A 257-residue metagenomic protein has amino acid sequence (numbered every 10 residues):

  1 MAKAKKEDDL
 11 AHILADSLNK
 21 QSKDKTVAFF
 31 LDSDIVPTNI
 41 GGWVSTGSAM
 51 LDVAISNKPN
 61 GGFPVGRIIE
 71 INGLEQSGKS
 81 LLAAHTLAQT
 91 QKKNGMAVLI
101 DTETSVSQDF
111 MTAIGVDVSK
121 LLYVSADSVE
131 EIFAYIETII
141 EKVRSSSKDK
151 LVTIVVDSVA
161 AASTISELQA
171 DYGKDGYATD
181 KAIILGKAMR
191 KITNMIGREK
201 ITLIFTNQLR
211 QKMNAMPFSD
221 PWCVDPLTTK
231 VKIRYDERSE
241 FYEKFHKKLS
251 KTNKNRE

Functional and structural regions predicted by a protein language model:
K3-K120, I132-E141: The Walker A/P-loop phosphate-binding site
L51, M111, D157, N207 (+1 more regions): Residue-level signature of catalytic and energy-coupling elements of molecular machines, predominantly ATP/GTP-dependent
L99, V155, F205-T206: Generic enzyme active-site microenvironment
E103-S107, D127-E130, V159-A162, L203 (+2 more regions): Conserved nucleotide-binding/hydrolysis micro-motifs of P-loop NTPases
T112, S166-Q169, A215-F218: Short acidic, glycine/serine/threonine-rich loops at helix termini
L121-D127: Short acidic-hydrophobic, aromatic-tinged amphipathic segments that line or gate anion-handling sites
D127-I201: Phosphate-binding/switch loop-helix module in NTP-utilizing enzymes
A178-E257: Phosphate-binding/switch region of NTP-binding enzymes
